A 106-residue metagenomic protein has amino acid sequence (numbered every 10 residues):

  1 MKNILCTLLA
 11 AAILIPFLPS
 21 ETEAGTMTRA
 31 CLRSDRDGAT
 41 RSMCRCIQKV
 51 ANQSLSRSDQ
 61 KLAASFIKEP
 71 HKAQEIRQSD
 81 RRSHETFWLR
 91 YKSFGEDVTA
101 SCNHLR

Functional and structural regions predicted by a protein language model:
C6-P16: Bacterial N-terminal signal peptides
L8-L9, T22, C46, R57 (+2 more regions): Residue-level signal for the start and early helices of compact helical domains
A10-A12, S34-D35, T86: Generic detector of short alpha-helix boundary/capping microenvironments and adjacent low-complexity segments
F17-A24: Sec/Tat signal peptide C-region and signal peptidase I cleavage site
G25-K72: Short N-proximal segments of mature Sec-exported proteins
Q53-R106: Compact alpha-helical subdomains of small soluble proteins
